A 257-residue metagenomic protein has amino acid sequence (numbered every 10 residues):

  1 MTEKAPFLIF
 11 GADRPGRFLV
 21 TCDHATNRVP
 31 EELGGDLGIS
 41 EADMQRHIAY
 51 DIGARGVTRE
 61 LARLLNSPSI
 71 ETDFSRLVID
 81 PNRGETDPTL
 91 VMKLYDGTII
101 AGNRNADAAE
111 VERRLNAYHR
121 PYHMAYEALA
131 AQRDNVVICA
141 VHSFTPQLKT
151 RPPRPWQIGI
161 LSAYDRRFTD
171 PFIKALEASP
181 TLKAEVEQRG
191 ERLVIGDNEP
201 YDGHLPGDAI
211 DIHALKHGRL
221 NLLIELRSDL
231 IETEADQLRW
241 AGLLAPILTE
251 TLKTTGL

Functional and structural regions predicted by a protein language model:
M1-L257: N-terminal catalytic or cofactor-binding beta/alpha core of small enzyme domains
